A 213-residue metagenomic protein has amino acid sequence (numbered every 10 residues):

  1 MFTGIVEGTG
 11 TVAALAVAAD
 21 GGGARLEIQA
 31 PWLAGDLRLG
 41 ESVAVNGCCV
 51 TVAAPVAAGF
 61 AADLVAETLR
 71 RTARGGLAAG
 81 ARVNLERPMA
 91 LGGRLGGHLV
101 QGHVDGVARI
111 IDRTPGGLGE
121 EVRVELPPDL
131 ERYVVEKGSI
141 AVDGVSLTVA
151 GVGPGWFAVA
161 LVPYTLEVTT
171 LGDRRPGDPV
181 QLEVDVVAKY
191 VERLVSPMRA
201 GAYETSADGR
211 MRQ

Functional and structural regions predicted by a protein language model:
M1-Q213: Conserved loop->alpha-helix
